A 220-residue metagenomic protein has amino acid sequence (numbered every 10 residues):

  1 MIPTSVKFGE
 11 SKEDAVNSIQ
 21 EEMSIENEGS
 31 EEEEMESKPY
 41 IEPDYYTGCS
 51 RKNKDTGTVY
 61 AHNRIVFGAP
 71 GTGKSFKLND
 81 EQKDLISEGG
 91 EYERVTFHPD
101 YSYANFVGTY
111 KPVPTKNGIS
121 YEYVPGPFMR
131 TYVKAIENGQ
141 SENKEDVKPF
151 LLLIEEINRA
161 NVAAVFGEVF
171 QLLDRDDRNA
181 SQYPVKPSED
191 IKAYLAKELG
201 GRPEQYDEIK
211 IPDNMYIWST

Functional and structural regions predicted by a protein language model:
I2-S24: Short, amphipathic alpha-helical interaction segments positioned at domain boundaries
S18-T220: AAA+ P-loop NTPase catalytic core and its hallmark functional loops
